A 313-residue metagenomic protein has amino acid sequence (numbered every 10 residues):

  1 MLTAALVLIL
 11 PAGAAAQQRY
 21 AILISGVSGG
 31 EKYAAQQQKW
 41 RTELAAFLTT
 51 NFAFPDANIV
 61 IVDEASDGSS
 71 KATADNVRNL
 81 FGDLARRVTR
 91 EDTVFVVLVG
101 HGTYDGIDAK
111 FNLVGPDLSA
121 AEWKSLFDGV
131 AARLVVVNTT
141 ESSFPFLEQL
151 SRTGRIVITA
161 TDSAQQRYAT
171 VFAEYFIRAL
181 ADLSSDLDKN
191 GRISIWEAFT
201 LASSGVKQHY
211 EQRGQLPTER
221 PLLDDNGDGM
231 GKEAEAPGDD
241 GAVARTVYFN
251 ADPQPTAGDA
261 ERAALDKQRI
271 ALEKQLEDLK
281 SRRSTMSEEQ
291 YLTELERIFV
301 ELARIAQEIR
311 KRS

Functional and structural regions predicted by a protein language model:
M1-P11: Bacterial N-terminal signal peptides
G13-F95, A109-K110, G241-A251, A260 (+1 more regions): Boundary/activation segment at the start of structured domains
I24-S28, V62-A65, V97-H101, V114-P116 (+3 more regions): Active-site-proximal beta-strand/loop segments in catalytic clefts of secreted hydrolases
V27-A35, D63-K71, D108-V114, A160-Q166 (+3 more regions): Second-shell loop/turn segments in exported
T42, V135-D225: Active-site-proximal C-terminal subdomain of hydrolase catalytic domains
A72, V99-V130: A short, glycine/acidic-enriched catalytic loop
T139, G258, L265, A271-S313: Alpha-helical, heptad-rich or low-complexity scaffold/stalk segments that mediate oligomerization or tethering
D186-L272: Caspase-like cysteine protease fold
